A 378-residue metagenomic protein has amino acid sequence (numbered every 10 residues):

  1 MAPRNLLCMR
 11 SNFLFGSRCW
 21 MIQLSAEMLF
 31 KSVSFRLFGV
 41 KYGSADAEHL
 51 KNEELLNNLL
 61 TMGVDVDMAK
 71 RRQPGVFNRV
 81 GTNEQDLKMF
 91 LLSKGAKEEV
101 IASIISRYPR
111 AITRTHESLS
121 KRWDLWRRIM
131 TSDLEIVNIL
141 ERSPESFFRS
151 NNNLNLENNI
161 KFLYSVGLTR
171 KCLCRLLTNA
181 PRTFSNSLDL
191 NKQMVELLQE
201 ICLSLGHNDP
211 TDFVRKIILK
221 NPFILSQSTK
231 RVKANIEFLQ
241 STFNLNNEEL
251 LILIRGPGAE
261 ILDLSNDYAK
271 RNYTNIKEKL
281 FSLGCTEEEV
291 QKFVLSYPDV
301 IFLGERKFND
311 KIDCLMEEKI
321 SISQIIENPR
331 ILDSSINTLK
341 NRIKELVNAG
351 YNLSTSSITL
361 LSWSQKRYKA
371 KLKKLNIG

Functional and structural regions predicted by a protein language model:
A2-G378: Long amphipathic alpha-helical repeat/alpha-solenoid cores
